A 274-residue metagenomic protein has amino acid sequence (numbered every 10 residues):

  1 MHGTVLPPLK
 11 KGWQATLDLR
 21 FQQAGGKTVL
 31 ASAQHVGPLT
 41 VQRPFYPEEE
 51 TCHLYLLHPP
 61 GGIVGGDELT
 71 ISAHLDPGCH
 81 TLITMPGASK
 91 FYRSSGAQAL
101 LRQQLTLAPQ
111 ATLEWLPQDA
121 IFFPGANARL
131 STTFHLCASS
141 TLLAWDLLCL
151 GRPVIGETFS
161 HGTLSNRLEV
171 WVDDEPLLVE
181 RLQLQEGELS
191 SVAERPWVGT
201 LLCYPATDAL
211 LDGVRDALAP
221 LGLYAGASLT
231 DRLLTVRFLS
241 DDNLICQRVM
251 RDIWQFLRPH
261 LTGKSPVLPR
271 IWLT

Functional and structural regions predicted by a protein language model:
H2-D119, P124: N-terminal, charged/glycine-rich beta-strand/loop interface patches
A15-L17, C52, D67-I71, C79 (+7 more regions): Structural beta-strand/beta-sheet cores of well-ordered domains, especially the beta-sheet scaffolds that support
L39-R43, Y92-Q98, G125-N127, P153-E157 (+2 more regions): A short, polar/proline- and glycine-enriched secondary-structure boundary/capping micro-motif
D76, H135-C137, W171: Feature marks extracellular polysaccharide-active and adherence modules
G78, Q110, C137-S139, D231: A generic structural motif
F123-S131, L136-T163: Acidic (Asp/Glu-rich), glycine- and aromatic
D146-T274: A structural signal for small-residue-enriched, beta-sheet-centric alpha/beta enzyme cores and oligomeric scaffold folds
